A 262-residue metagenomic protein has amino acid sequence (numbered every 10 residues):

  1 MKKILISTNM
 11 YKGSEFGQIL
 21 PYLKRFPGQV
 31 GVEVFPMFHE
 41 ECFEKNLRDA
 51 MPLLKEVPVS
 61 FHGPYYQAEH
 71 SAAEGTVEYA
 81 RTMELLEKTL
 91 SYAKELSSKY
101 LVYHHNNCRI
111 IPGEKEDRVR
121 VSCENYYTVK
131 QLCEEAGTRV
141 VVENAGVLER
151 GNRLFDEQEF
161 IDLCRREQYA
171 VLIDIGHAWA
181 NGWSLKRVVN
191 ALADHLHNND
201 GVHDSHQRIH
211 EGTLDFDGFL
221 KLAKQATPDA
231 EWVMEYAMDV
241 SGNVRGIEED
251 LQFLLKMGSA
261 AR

Functional and structural regions predicted by a protein language model:
M1-I4, G17-Y22, M83, S97-K99 (+2 more regions): Histidine-acidic metal/acid-base catalytic patches
M1-K94, A260-R262: N-terminal pre-domain/capping segments
K3-T8, V30-V34, V59-G63, L101-Y103 (+4 more regions): Hydrophobic faces of well-ordered beta-strands that scaffold small-molecule active sites in alpha/beta enzyme cores
N9-G17, V34-D49, E69-A73, V77 (+6 more regions): Acidic-and-aromatic substrate-binding clefts and catalytic sites of carbohydrate-active enzymes
L20-P27, F43-G63, K88-S97, K130-E135 (+3 more regions): Acidic (Asp/Glu)-rich catalytic clusters
P27-G31, E87, T128, C133-A136 (+5 more regions): Generic alpha-helical hydrophobic packing signal
G28, Y66-H70, N107-I110, T138-V140 (+1 more regions): A short alpha-helix capping/helix-coil boundary motif
T76-A170, G246: Active-site acidic/histidine proton-transfer and metal-coordination neighborhood in alpha/beta enzyme cores
